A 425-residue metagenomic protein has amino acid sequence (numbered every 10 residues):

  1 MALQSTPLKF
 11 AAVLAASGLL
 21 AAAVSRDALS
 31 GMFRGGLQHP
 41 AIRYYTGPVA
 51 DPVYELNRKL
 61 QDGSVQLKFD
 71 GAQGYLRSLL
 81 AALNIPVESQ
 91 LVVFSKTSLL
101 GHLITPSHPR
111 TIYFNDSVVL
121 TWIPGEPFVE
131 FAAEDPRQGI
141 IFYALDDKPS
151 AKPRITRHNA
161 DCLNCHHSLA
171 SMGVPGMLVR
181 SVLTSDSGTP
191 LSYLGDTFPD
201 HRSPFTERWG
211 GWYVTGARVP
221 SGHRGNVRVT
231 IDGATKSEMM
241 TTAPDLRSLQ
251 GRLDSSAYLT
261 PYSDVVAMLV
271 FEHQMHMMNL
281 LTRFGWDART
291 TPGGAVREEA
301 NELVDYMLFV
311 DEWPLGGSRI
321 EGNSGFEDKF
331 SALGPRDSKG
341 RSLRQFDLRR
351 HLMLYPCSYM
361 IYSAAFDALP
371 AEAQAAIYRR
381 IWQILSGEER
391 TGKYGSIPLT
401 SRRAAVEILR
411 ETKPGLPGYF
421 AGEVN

Functional and structural regions predicted by a protein language model:
M1-V13: Bacterial N-terminal signal peptides that target proteins for export
P7, A300, N323-F326, R402: Short amphipathic alpha-helical segments that mediate assembly, nucleic-acid/protein binding, or membrane association
A11-A22: Bacterial N-terminal signal peptides
R26, S30, T121-V310, L352-N425: Sequence context surrounding c-type heme c attachment/ligation sites in exported
A28, P52-L56, G71-S78, S248 (+4 more regions): Exposed alpha-helical structural elements
L29-E126: N-terminal alpha-helical interaction blocks
L80, D200-R202, L348: Generic recognition of flexible, low-complexity loop/linker segments
T290, L308, E312-L348, M353 (+1 more regions): Mature extracytoplasmic or organellar-lumen-exposed domains after removal of signal/transit peptides
